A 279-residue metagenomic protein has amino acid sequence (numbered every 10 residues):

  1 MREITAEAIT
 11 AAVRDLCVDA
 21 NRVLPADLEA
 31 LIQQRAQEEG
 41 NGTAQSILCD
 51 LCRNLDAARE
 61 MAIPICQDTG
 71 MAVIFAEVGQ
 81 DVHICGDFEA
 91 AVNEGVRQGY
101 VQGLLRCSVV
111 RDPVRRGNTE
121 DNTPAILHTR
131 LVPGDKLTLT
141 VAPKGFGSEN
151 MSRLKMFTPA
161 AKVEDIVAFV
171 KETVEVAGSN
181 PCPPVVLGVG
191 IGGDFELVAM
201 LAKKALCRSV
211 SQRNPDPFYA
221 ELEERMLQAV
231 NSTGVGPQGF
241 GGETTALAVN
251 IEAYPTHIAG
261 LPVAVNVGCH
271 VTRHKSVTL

Functional and structural regions predicted by a protein language model:
M1-V189, D194-L279: Non-transmembrane, aqueous-exposed alpha-helical and coiled segments at domain scale
